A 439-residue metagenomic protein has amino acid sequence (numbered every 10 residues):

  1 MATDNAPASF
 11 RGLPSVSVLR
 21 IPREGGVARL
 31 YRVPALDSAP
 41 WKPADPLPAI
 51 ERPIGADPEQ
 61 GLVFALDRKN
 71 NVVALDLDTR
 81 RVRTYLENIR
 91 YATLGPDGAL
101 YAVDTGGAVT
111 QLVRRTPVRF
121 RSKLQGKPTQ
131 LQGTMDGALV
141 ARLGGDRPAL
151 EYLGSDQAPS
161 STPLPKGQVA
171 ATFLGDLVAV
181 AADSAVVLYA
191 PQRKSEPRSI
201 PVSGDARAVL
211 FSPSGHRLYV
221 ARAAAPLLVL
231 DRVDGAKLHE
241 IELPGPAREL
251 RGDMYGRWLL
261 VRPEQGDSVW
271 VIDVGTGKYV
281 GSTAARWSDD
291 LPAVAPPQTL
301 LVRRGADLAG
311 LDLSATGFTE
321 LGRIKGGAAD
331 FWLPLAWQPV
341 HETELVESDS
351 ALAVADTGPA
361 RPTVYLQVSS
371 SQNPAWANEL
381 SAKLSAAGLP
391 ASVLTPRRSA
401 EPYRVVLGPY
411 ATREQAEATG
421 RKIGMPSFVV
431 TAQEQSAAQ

Functional and structural regions predicted by a protein language model:
M1-A56, Q60-A65, A295: An edge-strand/N-cap motif at the start of beta-rich repeat modules
N5-S9, A49-E59, E87-G98, G126-M135 (+5 more regions): Repeated scaffold domains used in trafficking and secretory/extracellular systems, primarily beta-propellers
V18, V63, L100, A138-V140 (+4 more regions): Hydrophobic beta-strand positions that form the internal "hydrophobic ladder" of WD40/Gbeta-like beta-propeller blades
I21-R23, D67-R68, T105, L143-G145 (+4 more regions): Short loop/turn segments immediately following the C-termini of beta-strands
P34-D37, D76-R80, V113-P117, L153-Q157 (+4 more regions): Short loop/turn segments that connect beta-strands within beta-propeller blades
P40-P48, R83-I89, R119-G126, S160-L164 (+4 more regions): Beta-propeller fold detector
A295-P296, R303-E347: Blade-level signature of beta-propeller repeat domains, shared across WD40, Kelch, NHL, RCC1 and BNR/Asp-box propellers
S350-P362, Q372-Q439: Extracytoplasmic
